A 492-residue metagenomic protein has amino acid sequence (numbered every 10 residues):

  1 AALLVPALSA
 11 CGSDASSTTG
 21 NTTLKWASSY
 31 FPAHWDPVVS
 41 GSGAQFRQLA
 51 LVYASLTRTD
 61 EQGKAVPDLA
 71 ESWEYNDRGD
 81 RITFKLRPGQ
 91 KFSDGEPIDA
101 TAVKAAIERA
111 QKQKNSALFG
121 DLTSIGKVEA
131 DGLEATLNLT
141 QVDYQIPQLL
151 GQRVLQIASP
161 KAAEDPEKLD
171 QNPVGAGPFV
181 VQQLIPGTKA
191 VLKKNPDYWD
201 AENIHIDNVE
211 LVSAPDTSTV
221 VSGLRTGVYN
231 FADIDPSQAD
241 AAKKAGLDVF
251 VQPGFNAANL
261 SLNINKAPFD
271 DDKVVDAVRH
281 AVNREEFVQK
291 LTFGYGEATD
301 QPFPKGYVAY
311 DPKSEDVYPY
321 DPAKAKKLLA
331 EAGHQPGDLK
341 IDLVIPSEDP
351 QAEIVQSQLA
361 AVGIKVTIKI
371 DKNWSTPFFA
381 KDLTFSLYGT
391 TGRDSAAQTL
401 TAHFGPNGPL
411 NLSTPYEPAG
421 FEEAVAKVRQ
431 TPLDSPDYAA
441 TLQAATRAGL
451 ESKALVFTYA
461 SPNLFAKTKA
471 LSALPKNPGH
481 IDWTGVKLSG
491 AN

Functional and structural regions predicted by a protein language model:
A27-Y75, E108, V174: N-terminal lobe/hinge region of extracytoplasmic solute-binding protein
R81, K85, F119-K161, Q182-Q183: Surface-exposed binding/hinge segments that line and control ligand-binding clefts or catalytic entry sites
G151-E202, N208: Gly/Pro-rich hinge or "lid" segments in bacterial periplasmic/extracellular proteins
P196-A241, K365: Ligand-site clamp/hinge motif
N265, F269-G306, G449-A454: Periplasmic-binding protein-like
F293, E297-E331, P350: Structural transition elements
A330-G392: Ligand/substrate-recognition segments at binding pockets and active sites
T367-I368, K372-W374, T401-K469, N492: Extracytoplasmic/peripheral linker and loop segments enriched in polar/acidic and small residues with frequent Thr/Pro
